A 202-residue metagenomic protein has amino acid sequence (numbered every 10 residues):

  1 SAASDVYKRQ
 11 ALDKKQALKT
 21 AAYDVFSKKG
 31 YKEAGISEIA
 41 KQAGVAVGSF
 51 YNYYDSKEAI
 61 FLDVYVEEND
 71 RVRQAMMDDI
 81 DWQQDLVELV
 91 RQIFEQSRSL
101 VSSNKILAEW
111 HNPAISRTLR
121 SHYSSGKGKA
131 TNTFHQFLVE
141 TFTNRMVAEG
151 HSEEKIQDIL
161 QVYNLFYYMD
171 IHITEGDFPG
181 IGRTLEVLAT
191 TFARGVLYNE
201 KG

Functional and structural regions predicted by a protein language model:
A2-Y7: Short, small-residue-biased leader/transition segments that mark boundaries at the very start of proteins
K14-A22, I39, V64-E68, V72 (+1 more regions): Generic hydrophobic, amphipathic alpha-helix propensity
A17, V25-A59, D63: Helix-turn-helix
D63, E67, M77-S103: Hydrophobic alpha-helical connector segments
D70-R73, L119-E153, Q157-L160, R183: Amphipathic alpha-helical packing segments from all-alpha helical-bundle domains
R71, Q96-N104, F166-M169, G195 (+1 more regions): Phosphate/oxyanion-binding loops and surfaces in catalytic or ligand/nucleic-acid-binding neighborhoods
L89, S99-S125, I171-E175: Amphipathic alpha-helical segments used for helix-helix packing
N112, M146-T191, E200-G202: Hydrophobic/aromatic-rich alpha-helical bundle segments in the mid-to-C-terminal region
